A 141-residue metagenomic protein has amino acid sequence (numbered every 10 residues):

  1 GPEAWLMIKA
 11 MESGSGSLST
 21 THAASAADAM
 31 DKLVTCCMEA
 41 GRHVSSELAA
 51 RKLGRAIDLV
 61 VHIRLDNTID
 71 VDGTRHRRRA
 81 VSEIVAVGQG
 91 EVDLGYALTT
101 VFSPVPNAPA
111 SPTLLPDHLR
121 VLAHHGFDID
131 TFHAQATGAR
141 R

Functional and structural regions predicted by a protein language model:
G1-H62, V71-R77, S82-A86: Conserved P-loop NTPase nucleotide-binding/switch module
L65: Flexible loop residues that form catalytic and substrate-binding hotspots at small-molecule/glycan-binding clefts
D72-R141: NTP-binding/hydrolysis catalytic cores, primarily Walker-type P-loop NTPases
